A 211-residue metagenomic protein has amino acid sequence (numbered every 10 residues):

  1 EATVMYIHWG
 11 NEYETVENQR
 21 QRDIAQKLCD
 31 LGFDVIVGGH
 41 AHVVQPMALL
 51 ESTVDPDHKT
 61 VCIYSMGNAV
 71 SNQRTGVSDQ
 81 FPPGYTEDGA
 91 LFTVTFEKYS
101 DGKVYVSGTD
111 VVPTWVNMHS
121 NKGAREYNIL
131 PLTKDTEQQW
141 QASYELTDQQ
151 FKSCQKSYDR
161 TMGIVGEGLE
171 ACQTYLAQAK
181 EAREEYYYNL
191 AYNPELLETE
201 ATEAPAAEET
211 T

Functional and structural regions predicted by a protein language model:
E1, L31-F33, E97-D101: A structural motif corresponding to the C-terminal end of an alpha-helix and its immediate exit/capping segment
E1-V16: Short acidic, glycine-rich surface-loop motifs adjacent to enzyme active sites
H8-E12, H42, G67-A69, T114: Active-site beta-loop-alpha junctions enriched in small/polar residues
Q19-F92: Conserved beta-sheet core of the metallophosphoesterase superfamily
T75-E209: A short C-terminal boundary segment appended to hydrolase-like catalytic domains
